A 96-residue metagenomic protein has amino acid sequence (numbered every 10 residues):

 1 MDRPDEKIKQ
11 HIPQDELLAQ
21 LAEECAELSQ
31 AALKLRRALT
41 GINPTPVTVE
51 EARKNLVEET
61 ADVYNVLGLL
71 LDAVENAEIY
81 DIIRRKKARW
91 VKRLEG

Functional and structural regions predicted by a protein language model:
M1-G96: Flexible "arm" and connector segments at domain edges
